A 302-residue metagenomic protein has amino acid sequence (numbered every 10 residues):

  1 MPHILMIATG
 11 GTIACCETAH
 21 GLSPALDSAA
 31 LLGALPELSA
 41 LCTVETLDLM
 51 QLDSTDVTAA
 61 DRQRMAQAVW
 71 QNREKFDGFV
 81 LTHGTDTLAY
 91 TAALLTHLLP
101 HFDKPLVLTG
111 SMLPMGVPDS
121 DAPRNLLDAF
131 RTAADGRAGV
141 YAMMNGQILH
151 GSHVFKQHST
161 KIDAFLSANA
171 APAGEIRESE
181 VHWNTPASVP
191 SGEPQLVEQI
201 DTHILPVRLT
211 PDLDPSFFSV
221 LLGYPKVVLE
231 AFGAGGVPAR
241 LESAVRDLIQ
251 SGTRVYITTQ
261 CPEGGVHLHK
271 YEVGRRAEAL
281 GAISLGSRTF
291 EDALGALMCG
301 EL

Functional and structural regions predicted by a protein language model:
M1-Q71, R240-S243, D247, E263 (+2 more regions): ATP/NTP phosphate-donor binding region
P2, I7-C15, S28-L38, H150-G236: Accessory alpha-helical/coil subdomains and C-terminal extensions that flank or cap enzyme catalytic cores
G10-G11, V80, A129, G146 (+2 more regions): Buried hydrophobic positions in well-ordered alpha/beta secondary-structure cores of metabolic enzymes
E17-H20, A92-A93, P118-D121, G151-K156 (+1 more regions): Short acidic, glycine/serine/threonine-rich loops at helix termini
F76-L88, G223-A234: Short acidic, glycine-rich surface-loop motifs adjacent to enzyme active sites
L81-K104, V237-R246: Short Gly/Thr/Asp-enriched flexible loops that form oxyanion-binding sites at enzyme active sites
L108-R177: Internal gly/pro-rich beta-alpha loop/helix module that stabilizes soluble enzyme cofactors or their anionic handles
G235, A239-L302: ATP/nucleoside-binding phosphotransfer catalytic cores, i.e., glycine-rich phosphate-binding loops
